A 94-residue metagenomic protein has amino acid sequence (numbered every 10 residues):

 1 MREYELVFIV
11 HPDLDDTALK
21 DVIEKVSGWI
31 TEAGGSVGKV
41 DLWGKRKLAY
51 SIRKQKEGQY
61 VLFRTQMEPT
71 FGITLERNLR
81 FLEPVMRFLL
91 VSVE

Functional and structural regions predicted by a protein language model:
M1-G58, L62, Q66-E94: Long, contiguous binding/interaction regions
